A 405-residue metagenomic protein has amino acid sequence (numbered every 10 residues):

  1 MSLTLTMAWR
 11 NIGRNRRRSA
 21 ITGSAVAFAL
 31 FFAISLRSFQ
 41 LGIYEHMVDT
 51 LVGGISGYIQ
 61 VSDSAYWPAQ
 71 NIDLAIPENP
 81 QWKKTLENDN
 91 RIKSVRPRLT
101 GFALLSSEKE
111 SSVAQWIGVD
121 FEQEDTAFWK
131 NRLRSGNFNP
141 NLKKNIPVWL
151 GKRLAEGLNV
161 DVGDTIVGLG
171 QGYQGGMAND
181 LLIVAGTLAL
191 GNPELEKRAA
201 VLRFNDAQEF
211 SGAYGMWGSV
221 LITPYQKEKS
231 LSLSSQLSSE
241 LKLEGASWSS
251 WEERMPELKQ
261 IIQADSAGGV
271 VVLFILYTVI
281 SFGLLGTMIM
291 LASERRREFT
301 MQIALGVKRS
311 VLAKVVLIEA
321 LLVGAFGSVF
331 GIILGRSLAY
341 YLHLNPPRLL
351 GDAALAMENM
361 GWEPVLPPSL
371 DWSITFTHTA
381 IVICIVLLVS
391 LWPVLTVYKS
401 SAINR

Functional and structural regions predicted by a protein language model:
M1-I34, T50-G53, S310, N404-R405: N-terminal Sec/SRP start-transfer signal
F31-I59, A339: Alpha-helical transmembrane segments
A33, R37-S38, S266-A304, L312-L317 (+1 more regions): A hydrophobic alpha-helix feature that marks transmembrane segments and, especially, their cytosolic C-terminal ends
S64, L74-G215: A structural signal for hydrophobic secondary-structure junctions, strongest on transmembrane helix-loop-helix units
G172-G269, L276: Mechanotransmission and gating elements of multispan inner-membrane complexes involved in transport and envelope
I289, M301-H343: Transmembrane alpha-helical interface segments in multi-pass membrane proteins
K314, F330-T377: Short helix-loop junctions at transmembrane helix boundaries
V365-R405: C-terminal membrane-exit region of the final transmembrane helix in multipass inner-membrane proteins
